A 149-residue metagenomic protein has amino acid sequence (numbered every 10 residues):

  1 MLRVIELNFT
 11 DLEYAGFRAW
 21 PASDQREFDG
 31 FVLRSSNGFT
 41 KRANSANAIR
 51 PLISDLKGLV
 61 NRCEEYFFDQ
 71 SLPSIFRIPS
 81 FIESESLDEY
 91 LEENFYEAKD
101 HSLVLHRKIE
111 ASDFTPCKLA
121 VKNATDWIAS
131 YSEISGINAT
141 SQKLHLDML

Functional and structural regions predicted by a protein language model:
M1-D69, E83, T140-Q142: N-terminal charged segments
M1-Y14, A48, S102, I109-M148: Short amphipathic alpha-helix that is part of the acyltransferase structural core
R18-D24, S71-L72, K99-S102, L149: A short helix-loop-beta-strand connector motif used in the catalytic cores of GNAT acetyltransferases and, in some
P21-D29, S84-L87, N123-S135: A broadly tuned preference for mixed-charge, low-complexity surface segments
L52, L56-D126, A139: Acyl-donor-binding surface of acyltransferase catalytic domains
E93-F95, L146-L149: A general structural signal for short secondary-structure boundary/capping elements
